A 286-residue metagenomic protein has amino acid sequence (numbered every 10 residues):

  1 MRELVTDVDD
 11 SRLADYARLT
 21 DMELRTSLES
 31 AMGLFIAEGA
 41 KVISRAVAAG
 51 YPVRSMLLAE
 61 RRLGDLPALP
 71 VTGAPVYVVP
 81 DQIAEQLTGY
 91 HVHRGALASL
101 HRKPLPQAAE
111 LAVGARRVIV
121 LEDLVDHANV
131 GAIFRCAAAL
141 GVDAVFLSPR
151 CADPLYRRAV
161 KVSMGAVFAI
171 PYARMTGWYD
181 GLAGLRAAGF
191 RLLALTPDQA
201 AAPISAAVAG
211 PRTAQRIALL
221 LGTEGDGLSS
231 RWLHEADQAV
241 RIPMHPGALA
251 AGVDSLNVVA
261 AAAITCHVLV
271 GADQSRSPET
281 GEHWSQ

Functional and structural regions predicted by a protein language model:
M1-D65, H283-W284: Boundary-proximal intrinsically disordered activation/regulatory segments immediately upstream of a helical core
R2-D9, P75-P80, I170-G181: Short acidic-hydrophobic, aromatic-tinged amphipathic segments that line or gate anion-handling sites
G39, V125-A132, D254-A260: Amphipathic alpha-helical repeat scaffolds
D65, A152-A159, G227-W232: Short, glycine/polar-rich helix-capping loops at beta-to-alpha or helix-loop-helix junctions that flank or form
V79-P80, E122, S148-P149, P171 (+1 more regions): Short beta->alpha connector loops at strand-helix junctions that form conserved, small/polar/Pro-enriched
A96-A98, C136-A139, P154, A159-V167 (+1 more regions): Structured adenosyl-cofactor binding patch, chiefly the S-adenosyl-L-methionine
K103-A202: RNA substrate-binding interface of SAM-dependent RNA methyltransferases
L193-V253: Active-site/ligand-binding-proximal alpha/beta "capping" segment
